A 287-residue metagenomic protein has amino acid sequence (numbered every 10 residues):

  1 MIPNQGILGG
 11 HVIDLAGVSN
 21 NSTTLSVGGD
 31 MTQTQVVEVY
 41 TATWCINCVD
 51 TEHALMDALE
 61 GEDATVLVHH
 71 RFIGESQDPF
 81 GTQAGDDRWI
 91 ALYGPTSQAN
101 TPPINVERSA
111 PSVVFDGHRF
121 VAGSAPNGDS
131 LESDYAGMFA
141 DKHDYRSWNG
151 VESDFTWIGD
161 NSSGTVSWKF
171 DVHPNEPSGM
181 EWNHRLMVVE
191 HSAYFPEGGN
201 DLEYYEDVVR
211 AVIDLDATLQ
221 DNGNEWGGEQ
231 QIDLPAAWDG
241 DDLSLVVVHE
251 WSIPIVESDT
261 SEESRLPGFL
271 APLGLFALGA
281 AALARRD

Functional and structural regions predicted by a protein language model:
M1-G17, T34-V37, C45, E262-D287: Secretory targeting signatures
N4-H11, G17-V18, S22-S76: Local sequence-structure signature of Cys/Sec-based thiol-disulfide redox active-site neighborhoods
G28, N105-V106: Short glycine/proline-enriched loop/turn "hinge" motifs that connect secondary-structure elements and lie
Q35, S109-A110: Short loop/turn microsegments at loop-to-beta-strand junctions
H53, A110-P111: Proline-centered helix-kink/hinge sites
D78-N105, S112, P126-R265: Short, conserved sequence motifs used for protein processing/export or organelle targeting and for catalysis
V114-H118: Short strand-turn-strand beta-turns centered on an Asx-Gly dipeptide
V121-G123: Short catalytic/ligand-binding loop motif for oxyanion handling, primarily in non-cytosolic enzymes, centered on
